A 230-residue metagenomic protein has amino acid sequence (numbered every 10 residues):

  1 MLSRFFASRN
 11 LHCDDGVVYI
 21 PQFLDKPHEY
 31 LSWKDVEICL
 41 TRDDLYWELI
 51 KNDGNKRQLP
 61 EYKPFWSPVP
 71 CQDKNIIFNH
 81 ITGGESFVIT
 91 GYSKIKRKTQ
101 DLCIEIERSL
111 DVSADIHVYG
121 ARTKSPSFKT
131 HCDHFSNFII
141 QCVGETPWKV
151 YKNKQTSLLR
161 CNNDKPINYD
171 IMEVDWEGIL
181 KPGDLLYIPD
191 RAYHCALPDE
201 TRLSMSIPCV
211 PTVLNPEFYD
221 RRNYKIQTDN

Functional and structural regions predicted by a protein language model:
M1-S3: Basic/polar N-terminal segments that are highly enriched at the extreme N-terminus, encompassing both cleavable
F5-L11, K26-Y30, E37-I38, R42-D184 (+2 more regions): Active-site region of the double-stranded beta-helix
Y187: Conserved beta-strand-loop-short alpha-helix elements that form and flank the Mn2+/Mg2+-coordinating active site
